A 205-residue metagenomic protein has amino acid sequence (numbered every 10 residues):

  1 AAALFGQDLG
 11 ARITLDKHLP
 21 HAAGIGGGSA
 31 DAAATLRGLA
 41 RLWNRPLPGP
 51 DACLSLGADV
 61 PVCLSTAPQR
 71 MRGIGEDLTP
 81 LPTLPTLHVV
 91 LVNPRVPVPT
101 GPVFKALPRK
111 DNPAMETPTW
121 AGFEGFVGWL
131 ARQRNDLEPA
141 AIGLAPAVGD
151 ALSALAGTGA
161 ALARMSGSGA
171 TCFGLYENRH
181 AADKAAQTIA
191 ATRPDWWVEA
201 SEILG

Functional and structural regions predicted by a protein language model:
A1, G28, D59, V92 (+3 more regions): Residue-level signal for inorganic ion chemistry
A1-A23, R41, L84, N93-P94 (+1 more regions): ATP-binding N-lobe of GHMP and related small-molecule kinases
R12-D16, C63, R72, S166 (+1 more regions): Solvent-exposed beta-strand sheet faces enriched in polar/charged residues
A23-G49: DPxDG-like acidic metal-binding loop motif
L47-L56, D183-Q187: Short, well-structured alpha-helical segments that form the helix of a local strand-helix-strand
G57-T66: FAD-binding core of FAD-dependent oxidoreductases, characterized by glycine-rich FAD pyrophosphate-binding loops
S65-L162, E177-D183, Q187-D195, E199-G205: Conserved, helical-rich catalytic subdomain that frames metal- and/or nucleotide-binding sites in enzyme alpha/beta
S166-E177: N-terminal pre-core extensions flanking Radical SAM catalytic domains
